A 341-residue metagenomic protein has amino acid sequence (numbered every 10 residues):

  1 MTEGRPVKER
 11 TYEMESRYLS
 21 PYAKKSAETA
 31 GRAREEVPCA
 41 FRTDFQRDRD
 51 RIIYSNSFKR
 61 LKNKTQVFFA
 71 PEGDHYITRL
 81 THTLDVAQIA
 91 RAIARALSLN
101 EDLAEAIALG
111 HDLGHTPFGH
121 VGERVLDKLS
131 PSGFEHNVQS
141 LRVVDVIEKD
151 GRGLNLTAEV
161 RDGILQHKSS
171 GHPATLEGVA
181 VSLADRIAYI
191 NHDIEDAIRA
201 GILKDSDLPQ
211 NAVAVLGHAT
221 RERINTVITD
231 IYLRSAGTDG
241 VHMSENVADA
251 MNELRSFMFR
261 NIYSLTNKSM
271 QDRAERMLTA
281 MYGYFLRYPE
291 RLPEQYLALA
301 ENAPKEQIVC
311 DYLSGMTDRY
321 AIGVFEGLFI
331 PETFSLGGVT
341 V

Functional and structural regions predicted by a protein language model:
M1-T83, A87-I93, N100-E101, G133-V341: Histidine-centered, transition-metal-coordinating active-site segments
L103, I107-D150: A generic, well-ordered mixed alpha/beta core segment in the N-terminal half of proteins
